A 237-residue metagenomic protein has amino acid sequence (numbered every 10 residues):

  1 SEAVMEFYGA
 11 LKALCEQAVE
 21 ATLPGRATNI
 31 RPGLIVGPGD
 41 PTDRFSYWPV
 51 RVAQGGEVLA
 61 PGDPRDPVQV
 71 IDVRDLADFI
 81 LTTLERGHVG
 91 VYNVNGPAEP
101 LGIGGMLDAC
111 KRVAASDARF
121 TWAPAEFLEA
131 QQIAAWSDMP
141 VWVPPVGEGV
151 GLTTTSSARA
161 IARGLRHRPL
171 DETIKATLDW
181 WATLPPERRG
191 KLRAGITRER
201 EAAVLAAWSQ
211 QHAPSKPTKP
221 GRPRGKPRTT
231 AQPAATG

Functional and structural regions predicted by a protein language model:
S1-E6, A21: Active-site "gating" loop of Rossmann-like NAD(P)-dependent oxidoreductase/epimerase domains
Y8-K12: Active-site YXXXK catalytic motif of short-chain dehydrogenase/reductase
A13-G39: Conserved beta-loop-beta element that borders a ligand/cofactor-binding pocket
L14-C15, T42-W48, P61-R86, G90-N93 (+3 more regions): Substrate-positioning beta->alpha
D40, I71, L101, T155 (+1 more regions): Residue-level signal for the nucleotide or nucleotide-sugar donor/cofactor binding architecture
P49-P61, S116, L152: A short C-terminal helix-loop "cap" of Rossmann-like NAD(P)-dependent dehydrogenase/epimerase domains
T82-A158, K175-L178, P185-A235: Mid/C-terminal beta-alpha module of Rossmann-like enzyme folds, strongest in SDR-family dehydrogenases/epimerases
